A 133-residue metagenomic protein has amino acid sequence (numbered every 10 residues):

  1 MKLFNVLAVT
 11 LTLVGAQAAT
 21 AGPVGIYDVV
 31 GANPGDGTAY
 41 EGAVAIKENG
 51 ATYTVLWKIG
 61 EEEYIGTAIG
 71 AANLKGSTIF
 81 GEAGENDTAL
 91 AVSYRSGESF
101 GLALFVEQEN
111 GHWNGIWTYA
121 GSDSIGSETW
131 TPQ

Functional and structural regions predicted by a protein language model:
M1-L7: Bacterial N-terminal signal peptides that target proteins for export
A8-L13: Hydrophobic helical h-region of N-terminal Sec-dependent signal peptides in bacterial secretory/periplasmic proteins
G15-A18: N-terminal signal peptide c-region/cleavage motif recognized by signal peptidases
G22-Q133: Central antiparallel beta-sheet cores of small beta-barrel/beta-sandwich binding domains
